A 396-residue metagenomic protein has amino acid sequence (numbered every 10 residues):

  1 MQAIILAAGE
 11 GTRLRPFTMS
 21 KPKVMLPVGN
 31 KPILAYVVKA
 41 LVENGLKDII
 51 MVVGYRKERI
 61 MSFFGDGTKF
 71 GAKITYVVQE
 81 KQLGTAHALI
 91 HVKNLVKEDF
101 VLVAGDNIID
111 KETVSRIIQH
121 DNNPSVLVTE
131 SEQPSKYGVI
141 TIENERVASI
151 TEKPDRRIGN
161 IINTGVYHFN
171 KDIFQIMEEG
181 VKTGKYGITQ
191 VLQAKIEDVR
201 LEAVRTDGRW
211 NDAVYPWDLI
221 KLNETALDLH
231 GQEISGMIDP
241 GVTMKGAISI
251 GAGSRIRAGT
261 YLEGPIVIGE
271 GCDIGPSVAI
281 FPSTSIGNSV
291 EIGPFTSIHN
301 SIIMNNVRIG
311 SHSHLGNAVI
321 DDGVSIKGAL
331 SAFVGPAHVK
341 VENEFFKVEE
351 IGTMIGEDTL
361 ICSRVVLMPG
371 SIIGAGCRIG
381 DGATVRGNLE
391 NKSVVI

Functional and structural regions predicted by a protein language model:
M1-T18: N-terminal nucleotide-binding beta1-loop-alpha1 segment
Q2-I5, P27, K31-V103: Conserved N-terminal catalytic core of the sugar/cofactor nucleotidyltransferase
V101, I118, R146-G231: Catalytic-core segments of class I nucleotidyltransferases/pyrophosphorylases that form NMP-activated intermediates
G105-I108: The conserved acidic donor/metal-binding loop of glycosyltransferases
K111-K136: Conserved donor-nucleotide/metal-binding helix-loop-beta segment in metal-dependent transferases, i.e., the alpha-helix
N163-V166, G246, I351-G352, P369: Glycine/small-residue-rich pyrophosphate-binding loop that anchors the diphosphate of NDP-sugar donors
K182-K185, I196-S283, S289: Extended, small-residue-rich solenoid/repeat segments and analogous flexible loops that form exposed scaffolds
G293-I396: Glycine-rich hexapeptide-repeat left-handed beta-helix
